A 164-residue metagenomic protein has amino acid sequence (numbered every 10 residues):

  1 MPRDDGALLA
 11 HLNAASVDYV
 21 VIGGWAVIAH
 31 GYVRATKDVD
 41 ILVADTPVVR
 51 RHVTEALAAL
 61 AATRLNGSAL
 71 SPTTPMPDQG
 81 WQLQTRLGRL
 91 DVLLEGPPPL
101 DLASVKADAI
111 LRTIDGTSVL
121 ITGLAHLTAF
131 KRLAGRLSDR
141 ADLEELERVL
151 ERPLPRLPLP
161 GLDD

Functional and structural regions predicted by a protein language model:
M1-D164: Compositionally biased terminal segments of proteins
